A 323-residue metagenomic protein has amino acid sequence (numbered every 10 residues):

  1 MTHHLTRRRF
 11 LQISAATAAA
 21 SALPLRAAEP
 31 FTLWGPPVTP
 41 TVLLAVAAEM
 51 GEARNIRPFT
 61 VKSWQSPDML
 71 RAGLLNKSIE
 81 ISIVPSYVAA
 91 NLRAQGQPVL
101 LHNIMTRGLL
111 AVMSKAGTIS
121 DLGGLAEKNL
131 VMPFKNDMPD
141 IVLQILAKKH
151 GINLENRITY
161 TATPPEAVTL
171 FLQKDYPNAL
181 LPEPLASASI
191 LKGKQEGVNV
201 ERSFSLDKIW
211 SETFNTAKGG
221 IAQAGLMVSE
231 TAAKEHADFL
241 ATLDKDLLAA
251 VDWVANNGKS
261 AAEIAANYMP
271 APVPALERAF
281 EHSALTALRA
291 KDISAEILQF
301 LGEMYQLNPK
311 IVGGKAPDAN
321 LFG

Functional and structural regions predicted by a protein language model:
T2-H4, R9-A27: N-terminal export signals
A28-T161, P177, E183, N199-S205: Short, glycine-/small- and polar/acidic-enriched structural segments that line small-molecule recognition paths
P37, S63, P67, N136-D140 (+8 more regions): Solvent-exposed, acidic/flexible segments
M50, G73, K128, L146-H150 (+6 more regions): Structured segments of extracytoplasmic/periplasmic soluble domains in secreted or envelope-associated proteins
E52-I56, W210-T216, T286-S294: Short, solvent-exposed loop/beta-turn-alpha elements that line the ligand-binding surface or hinge of extracytoplasmic
Y87-V88, E166-T169, K174-I264: Pocket-lining segment of extracytoplasmic ligand-binding domains
A233-L307: Secondary-structure end/capping motifs
L298-G323: Conserved C-terminal helix/tail region of periplasmic/extracytoplasmic solute-binding proteins
